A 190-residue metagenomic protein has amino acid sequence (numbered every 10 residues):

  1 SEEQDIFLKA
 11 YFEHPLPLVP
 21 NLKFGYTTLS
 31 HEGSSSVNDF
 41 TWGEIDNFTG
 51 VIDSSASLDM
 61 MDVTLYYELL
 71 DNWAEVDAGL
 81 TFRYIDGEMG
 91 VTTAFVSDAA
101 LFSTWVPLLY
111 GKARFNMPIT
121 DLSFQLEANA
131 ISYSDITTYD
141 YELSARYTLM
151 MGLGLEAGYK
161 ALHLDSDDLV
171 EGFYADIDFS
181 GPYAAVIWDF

Functional and structural regions predicted by a protein language model:
S1-D5, Y26-D59, I85-T104, I131-Y133 (+1 more regions): Extracellular/periplasm-exposed beta-strand and loop segments of Gram-negative cell-envelope proteins, dominated by
Q4-L8, D59-V63, V76, W105-G111 (+3 more regions): Hydrophobic, lipid-facing positions within transmembrane beta-strands of outer-membrane proteins
F12-H14, Y67-L69, A113-M117, A130 (+2 more regions): Residue-level signature of outer-membrane beta-barrel architecture
E13, D178-F190: Outer-membrane beta-barrel "beta-signal"
L18-L22, W73-V76, I119-F124, G152-L155: Repeated loop/turn-to-beta-strand initiation elements of outer-membrane beta-barrel proteins
L22-T28, Y67, A78-Y84, A113 (+3 more regions): Transmembrane beta-barrel strands of outer-membrane/channel proteins
D77-S123: Histidine/lysine/aspartate-rich catalytic loop segments that bind and position anionic ligands
D121-I136, Y141: Transmembrane beta-strand segments that form the barrel wall of outer-membrane beta-barrel proteins
